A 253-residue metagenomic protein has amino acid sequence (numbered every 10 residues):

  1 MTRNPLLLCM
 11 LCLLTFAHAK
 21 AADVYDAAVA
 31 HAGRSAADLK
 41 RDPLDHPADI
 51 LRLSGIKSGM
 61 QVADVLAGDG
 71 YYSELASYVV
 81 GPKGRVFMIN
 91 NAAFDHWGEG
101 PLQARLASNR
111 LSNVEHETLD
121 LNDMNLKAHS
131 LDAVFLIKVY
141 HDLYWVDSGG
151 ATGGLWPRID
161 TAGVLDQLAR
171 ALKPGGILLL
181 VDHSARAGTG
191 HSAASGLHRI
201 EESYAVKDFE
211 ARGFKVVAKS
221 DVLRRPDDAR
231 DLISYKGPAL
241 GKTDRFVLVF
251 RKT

Functional and structural regions predicted by a protein language model:
Y25-L53, K57: Class I SAM-dependent methyltransferase Rossmann-like catalytic core, especially the SAM/SAH-binding loop
S58-G68: Conserved class I S-adenosyl-L-methionine
G59, P82-G84, L172-L178: Short glycine-dipeptide loop
G70-E74: Glycine-rich SAM-binding Motif I of class I
S77-Y78, G150-P174: A short glycine-rich, Lys/Arg-flanked "PGG" loop and its adjoining helix->strand segment in the class I
G98-A128: S-adenosyl-L-methionine
M124-V134, K138: A short acidic, Gly/Pro-enriched loop at the edge of an enzyme's catalytic core that lines a small-molecule cofactor
R212, A229-T253: Core SAM-dependent methyltransferase catalytic element
